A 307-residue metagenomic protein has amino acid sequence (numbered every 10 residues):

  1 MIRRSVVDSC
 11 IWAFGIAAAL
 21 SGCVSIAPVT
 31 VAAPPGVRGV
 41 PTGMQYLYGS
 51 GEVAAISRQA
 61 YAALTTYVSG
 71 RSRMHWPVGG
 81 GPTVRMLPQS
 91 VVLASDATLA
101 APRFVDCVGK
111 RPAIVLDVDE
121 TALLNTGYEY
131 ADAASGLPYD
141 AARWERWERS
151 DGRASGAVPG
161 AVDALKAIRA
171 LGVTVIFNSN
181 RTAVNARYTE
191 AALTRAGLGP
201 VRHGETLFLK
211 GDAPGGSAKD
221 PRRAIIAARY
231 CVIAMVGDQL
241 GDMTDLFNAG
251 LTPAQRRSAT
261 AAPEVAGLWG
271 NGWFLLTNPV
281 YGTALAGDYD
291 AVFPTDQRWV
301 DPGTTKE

Functional and structural regions predicted by a protein language model:
I2-W12: Bacterial N-terminal signal peptides that target proteins for export
C10-G22: Bacterial N-terminal signal peptides
C23-L116, D288-E307: Non-catalytic pre-domain segments flanking phosphatase-related domains
I26-V31, A62, A186-E307: C-terminal cap/substrate-recognition subdomain and adjoining C-terminal extension of metal-dependent phosphatase-like
S69, R73, Y128, K166-T174 (+3 more regions): Sec-exported extracytoplasmic/periplasmic mature domains
Y130-G152, A254-R257: A solvent-exposed, charged loop/short amphipathic helix patch at secondary-structure junctions
E148-I176, A183-V184: Short, acidic loop-to-helix structural element flanking the phosphoryl-transfer center in phosphate-processing enzymes
